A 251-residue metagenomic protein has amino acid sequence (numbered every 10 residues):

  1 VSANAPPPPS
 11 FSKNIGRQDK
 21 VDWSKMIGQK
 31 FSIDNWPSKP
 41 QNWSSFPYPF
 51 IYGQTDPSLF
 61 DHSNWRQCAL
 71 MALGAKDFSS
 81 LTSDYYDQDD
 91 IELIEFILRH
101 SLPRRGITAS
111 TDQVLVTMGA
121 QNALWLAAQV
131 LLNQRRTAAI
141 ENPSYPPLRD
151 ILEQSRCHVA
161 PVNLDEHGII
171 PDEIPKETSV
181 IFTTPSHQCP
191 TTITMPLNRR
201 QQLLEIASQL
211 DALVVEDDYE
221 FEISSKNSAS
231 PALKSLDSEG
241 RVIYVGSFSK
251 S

Functional and structural regions predicted by a protein language model:
V1-L70, G246-S247: N-terminal basic, amphipathic alpha-helical segments
K39-Q41, G106, K234-S235, S249: Short secondary-structure boundary/capping segments
I51, P143, D218, F248: Anionic group-transfer/hydrolysis microenvironments
Q54, S101, E166, F248-S249: Short, well-ordered turn and helix-capping elements at secondary-structure junctions
T55, P185-C189, K250: Short glycine-rich anion-binding loops that position phosphate/pyrophosphate groups of nucleotides and phosphorylated
A69-L210, V215, F221-I223, S228-I243: Conserved core of the PLP fold type I
I243-S251: PLP-dependent aminotransferase class I/II
